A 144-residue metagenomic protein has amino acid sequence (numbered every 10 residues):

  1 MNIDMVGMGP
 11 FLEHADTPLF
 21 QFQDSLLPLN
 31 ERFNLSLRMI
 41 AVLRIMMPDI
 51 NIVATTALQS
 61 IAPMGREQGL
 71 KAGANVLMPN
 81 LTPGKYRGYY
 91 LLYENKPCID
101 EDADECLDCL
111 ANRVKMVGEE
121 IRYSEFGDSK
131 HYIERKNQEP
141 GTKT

Functional and structural regions predicted by a protein language model:
N2-T144: Auxiliary Fe-S-binding modules of radical SAM enzymes
